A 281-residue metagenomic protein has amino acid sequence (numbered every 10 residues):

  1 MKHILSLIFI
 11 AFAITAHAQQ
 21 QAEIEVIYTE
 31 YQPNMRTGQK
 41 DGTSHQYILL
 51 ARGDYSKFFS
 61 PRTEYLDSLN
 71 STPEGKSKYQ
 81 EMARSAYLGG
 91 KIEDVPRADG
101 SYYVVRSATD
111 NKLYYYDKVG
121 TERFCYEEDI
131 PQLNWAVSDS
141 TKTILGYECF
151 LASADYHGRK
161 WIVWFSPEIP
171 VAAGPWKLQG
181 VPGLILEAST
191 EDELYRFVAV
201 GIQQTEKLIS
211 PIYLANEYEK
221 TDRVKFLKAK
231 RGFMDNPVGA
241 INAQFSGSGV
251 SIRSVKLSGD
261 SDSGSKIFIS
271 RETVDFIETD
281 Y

Functional and structural regions predicted by a protein language model:
M1-V26, Y281: Bacterial Sec-dependent N-terminal signal peptides
Q19-Q132, S138-T141, E193-Y281: Extracellular or lumenal secretory-pathway regions
A22-V26, R36, L145-A152, G180-E187: Short, hydrophobic/aromatic-rich segments at coil-to-beta transitions
T43, L145, D155-H157, S189-E193: Short strand-coil-strand connectors
S44-R52, V163-A172: A short, surface-exposed beta-strand/turn
R97-D99, R159, G180-L184: A generic structural signal for short beta-strands and their flanking turns/coil linkers
F124-W164, P170-G174: Extended beta-strand-rich segments in extracellular/periplasmic secretory proteins, especially within noncatalytic
V171-K207: Structured soluble/peripheral alpha/beta segments that form catalytic or ligand/cofactor-binding pockets
